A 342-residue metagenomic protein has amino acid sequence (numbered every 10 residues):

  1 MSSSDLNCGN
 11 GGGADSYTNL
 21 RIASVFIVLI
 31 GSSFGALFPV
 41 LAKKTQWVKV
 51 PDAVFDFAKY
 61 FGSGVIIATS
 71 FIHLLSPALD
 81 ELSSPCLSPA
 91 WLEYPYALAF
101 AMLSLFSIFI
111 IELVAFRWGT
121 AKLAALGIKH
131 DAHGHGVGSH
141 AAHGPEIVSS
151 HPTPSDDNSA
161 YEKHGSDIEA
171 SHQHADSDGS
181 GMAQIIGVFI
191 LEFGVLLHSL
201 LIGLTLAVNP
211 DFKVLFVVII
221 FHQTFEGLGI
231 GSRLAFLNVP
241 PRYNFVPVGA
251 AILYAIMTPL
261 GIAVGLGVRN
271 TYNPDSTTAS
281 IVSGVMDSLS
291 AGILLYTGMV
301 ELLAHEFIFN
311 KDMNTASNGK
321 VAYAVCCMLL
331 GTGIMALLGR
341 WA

Functional and structural regions predicted by a protein language model:
M1-G12, I66-L87, H135-E146, D156 (+1 more regions): Extracellular/lumenal N-termini and interhelical loops of multi-pass eukaryotic membrane proteins
S2-I22, K49-Y60, D80-L103, H174-I190 (+4 more regions): Juxtamembrane membrane-interface segments at transmembrane-helix boundaries in membrane proteins
Y17-F38, K43-H73, P77-D80, A97 (+3 more regions): Hydrophobic transmembrane alpha-helices of multi-pass solute transporters/permeases
A23-V28, F55-F61, G187-L197, V214-F221 (+4 more regions): Physicochemical signature of membrane-embedded alpha-helices that form the seven-helix bundle of GPCRs, emphasizing
S33-P51, A68-S88, I110-G127, F225-L228 (+3 more regions): Juxtamembrane interfacial secondary-structure elements that flank transmembrane helices in multi-pass membrane proteins
A68, L74, P240-A342: C-terminal transmembrane module of eukaryotic multi-pass membrane proteins
F116-L197, L201-V208: Long, low-complexity inter-transmembrane loops of multi-pass membrane transporters
D178, M182, I186-F245, G249-A251 (+1 more regions): Generic transmembrane alpha-helix signature in multi-pass membrane proteins, especially transporters/channels
